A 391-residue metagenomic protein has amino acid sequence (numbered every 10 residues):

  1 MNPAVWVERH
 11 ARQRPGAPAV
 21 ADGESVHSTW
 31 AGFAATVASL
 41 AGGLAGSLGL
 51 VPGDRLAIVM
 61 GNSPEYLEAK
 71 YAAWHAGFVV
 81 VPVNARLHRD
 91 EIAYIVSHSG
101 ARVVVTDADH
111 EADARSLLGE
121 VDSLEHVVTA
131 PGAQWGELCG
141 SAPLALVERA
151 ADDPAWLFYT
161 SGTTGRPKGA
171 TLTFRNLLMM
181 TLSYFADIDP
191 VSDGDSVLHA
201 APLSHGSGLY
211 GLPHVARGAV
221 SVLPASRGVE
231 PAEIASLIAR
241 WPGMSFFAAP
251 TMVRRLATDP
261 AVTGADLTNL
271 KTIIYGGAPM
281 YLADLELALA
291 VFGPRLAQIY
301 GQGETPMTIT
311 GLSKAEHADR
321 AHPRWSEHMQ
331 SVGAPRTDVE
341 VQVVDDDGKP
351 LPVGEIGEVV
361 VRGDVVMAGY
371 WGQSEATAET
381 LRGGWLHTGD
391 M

Functional and structural regions predicted by a protein language model:
E8, G16-S63, L67, Y71 (+1 more regions): Conserved AMP-binding/adenylate-forming core of the ANL superfamily
P15-G16, S141-Y159, R166, D189-S196 (+2 more regions): Conserved pre-ATP/AMP-binding loop-to-beta segment of ANL
H27-A31, A155-L182: Conserved AMP-binding A3 loop
V59, V332, K349-G354, E358-M391: Conserved ATP-binding/catalytic segment of the ANL
M60, V81-V96, A108-H110, A219-R240: ATP-dependent adenylate-forming carboxylate-activation enzymes
E111-D152, R166: ANL superfamily adenylate-forming
L178-S196, S204-M244, D259: Conserved AMP-binding/adenylation subdomain of ANL enzymes
G243-F247, A257-S326, E340: Gly/Ser/Thr-rich phosphate-binding loop
